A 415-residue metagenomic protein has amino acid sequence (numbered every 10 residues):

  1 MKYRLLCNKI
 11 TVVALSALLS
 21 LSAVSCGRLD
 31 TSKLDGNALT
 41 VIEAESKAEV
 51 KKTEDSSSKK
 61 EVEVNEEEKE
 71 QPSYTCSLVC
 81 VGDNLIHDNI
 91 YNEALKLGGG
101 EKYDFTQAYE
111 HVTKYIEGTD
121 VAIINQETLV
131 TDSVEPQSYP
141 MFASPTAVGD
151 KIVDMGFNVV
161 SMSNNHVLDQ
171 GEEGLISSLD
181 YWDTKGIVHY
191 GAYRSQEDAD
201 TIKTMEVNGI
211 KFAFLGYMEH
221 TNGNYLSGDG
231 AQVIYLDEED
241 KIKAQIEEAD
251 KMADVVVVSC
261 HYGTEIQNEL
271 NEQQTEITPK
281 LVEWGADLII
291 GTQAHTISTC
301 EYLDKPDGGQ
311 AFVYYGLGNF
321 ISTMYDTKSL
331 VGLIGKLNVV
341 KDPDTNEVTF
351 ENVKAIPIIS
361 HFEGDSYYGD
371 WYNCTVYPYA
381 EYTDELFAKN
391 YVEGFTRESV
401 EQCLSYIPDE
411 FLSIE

Functional and structural regions predicted by a protein language model:
Y3-T31: Sec-dependent N-terminal signal peptides of Gram-positive bacterial secreted proteins and lipoproteins
C26-D55, K59-E415: Acidic, metal/ion-coordinating pockets
